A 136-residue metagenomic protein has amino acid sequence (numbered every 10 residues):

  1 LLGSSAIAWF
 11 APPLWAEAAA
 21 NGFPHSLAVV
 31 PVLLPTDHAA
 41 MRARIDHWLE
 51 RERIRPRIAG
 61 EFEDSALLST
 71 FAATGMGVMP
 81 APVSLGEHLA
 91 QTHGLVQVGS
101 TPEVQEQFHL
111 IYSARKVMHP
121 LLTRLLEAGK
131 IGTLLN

Functional and structural regions predicted by a protein language model:
L1-A8, V83, Q91-Q105: Short beta-strand->loop
L1-D37: Flexible hinge/capping segments at coil-to-helix
S5, A28-V30, E52, T74-G75 (+2 more regions): Structured helix-beta-strand junction loops
F10, P80, I111-S113: Short hydrophobic/aromatic beta-strand micro-patches that form the beta-sheet surface supporting nucleotide- or nucleic
A16-A18, V96-N136: A late-sequence structural motif
P31-L33, A59, H109-I111: Short aromatic/hydrophobic contact patches that present stacked aromatics for nucleic-acid/ligand binding
H38-V96: Hydrophobic hinge/microswitch elements
